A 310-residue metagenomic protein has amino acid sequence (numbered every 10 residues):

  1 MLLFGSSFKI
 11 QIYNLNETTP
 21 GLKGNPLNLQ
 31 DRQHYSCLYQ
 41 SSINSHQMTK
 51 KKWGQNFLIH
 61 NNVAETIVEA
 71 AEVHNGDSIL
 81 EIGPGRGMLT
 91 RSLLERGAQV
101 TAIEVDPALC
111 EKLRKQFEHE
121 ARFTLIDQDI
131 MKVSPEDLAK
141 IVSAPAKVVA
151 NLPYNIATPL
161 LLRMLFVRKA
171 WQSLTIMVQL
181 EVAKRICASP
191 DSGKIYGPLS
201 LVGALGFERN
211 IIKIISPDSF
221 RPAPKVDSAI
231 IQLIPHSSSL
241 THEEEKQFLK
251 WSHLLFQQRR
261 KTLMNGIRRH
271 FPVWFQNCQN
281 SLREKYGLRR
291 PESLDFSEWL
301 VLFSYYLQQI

Functional and structural regions predicted by a protein language model:
M1, E17-P20, K50, G193: Compositionally biased, low-complexity repeat tracts
M1, S134-E136, F271: Short regulatory "switch" loops immediately downstream of catalytic or recognition motifs within protein catalytic
L3-S45: Intrinsic disorder/low-complexity segments
I12, N16, G21, N61 (+3 more regions): Amphipathic alpha-helical interaction segments
G21-P26, I141, F271-P272: Hydrophobic alpha-helical membrane context
L29-H253, F296, V301-S304: Catalytic cores of RNA-modifying enzymes
P235, L254-I310: C-terminal lobe and adjacent flexible extensions of AdoMet/dcAdoMet transferase-like proteins
